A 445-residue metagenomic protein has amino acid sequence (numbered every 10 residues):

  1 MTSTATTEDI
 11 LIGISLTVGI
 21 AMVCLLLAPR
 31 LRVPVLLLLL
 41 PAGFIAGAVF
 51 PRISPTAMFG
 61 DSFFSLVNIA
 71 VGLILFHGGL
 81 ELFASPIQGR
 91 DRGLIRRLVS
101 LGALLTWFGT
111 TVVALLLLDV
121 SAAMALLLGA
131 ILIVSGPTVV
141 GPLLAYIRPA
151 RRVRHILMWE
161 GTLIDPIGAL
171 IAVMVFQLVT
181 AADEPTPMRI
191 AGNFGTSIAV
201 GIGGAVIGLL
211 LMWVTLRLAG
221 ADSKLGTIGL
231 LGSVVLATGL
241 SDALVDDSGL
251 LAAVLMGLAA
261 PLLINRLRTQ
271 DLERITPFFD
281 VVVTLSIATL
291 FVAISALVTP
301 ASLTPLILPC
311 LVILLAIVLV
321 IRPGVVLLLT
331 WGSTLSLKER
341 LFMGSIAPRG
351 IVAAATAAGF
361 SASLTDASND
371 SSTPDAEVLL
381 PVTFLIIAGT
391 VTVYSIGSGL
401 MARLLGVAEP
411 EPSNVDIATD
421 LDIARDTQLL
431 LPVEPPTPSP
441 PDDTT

Functional and structural regions predicted by a protein language model:
M1-T444: Transmembrane helical cores of multi-pass secondary ion antiporters/exchangers
